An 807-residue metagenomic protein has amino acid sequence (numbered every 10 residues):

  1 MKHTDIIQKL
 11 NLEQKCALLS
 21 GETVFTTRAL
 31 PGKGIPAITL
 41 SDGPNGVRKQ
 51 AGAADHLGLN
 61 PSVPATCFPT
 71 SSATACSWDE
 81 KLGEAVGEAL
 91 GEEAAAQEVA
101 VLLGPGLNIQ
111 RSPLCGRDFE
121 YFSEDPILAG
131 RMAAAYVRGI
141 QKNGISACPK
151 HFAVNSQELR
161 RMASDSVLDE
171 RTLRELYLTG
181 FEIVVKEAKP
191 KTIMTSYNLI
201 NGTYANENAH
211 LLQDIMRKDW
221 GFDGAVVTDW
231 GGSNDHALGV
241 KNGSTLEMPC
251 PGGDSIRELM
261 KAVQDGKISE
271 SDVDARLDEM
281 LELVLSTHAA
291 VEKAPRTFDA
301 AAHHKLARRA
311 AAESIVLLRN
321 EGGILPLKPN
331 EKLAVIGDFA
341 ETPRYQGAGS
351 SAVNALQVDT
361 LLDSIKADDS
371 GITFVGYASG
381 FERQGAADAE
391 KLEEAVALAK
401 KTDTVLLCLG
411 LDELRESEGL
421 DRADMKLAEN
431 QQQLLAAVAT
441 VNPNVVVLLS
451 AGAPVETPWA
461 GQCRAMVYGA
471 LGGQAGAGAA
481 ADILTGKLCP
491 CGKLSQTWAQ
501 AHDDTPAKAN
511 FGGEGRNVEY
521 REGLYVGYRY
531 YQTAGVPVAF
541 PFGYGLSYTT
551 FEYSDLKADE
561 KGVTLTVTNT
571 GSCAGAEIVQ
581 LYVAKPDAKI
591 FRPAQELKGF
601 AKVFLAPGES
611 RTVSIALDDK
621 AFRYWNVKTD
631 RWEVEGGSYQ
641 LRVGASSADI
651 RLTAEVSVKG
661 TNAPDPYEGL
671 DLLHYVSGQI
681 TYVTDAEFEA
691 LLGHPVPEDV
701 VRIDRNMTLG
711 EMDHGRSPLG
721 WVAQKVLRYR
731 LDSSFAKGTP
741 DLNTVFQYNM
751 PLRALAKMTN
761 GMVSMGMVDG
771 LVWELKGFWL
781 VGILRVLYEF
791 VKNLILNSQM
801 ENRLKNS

Functional and structural regions predicted by a protein language model:
M1-K620, Y624, S638-R642, S647 (+4 more regions): Glycoside hydrolase catalytic-domain context in secreted enzymes
I6, L259, L494, F688 (+6 more regions): Generic structural signal of hydrophobic/aromatic residues within well-ordered alpha-helices of folded domains
E22, Q157, P697, A723 (+1 more regions): Enrichment for repetitive, rod-forming helical segments
D619-P666: Terminal connector regions
A654-V722: Charged, amphipathic alpha-helical linkers/stalks
D704-G761: Long, charged, low-complexity terminal extensions
T739-S807: C-terminal non-catalytic accessory extensions
